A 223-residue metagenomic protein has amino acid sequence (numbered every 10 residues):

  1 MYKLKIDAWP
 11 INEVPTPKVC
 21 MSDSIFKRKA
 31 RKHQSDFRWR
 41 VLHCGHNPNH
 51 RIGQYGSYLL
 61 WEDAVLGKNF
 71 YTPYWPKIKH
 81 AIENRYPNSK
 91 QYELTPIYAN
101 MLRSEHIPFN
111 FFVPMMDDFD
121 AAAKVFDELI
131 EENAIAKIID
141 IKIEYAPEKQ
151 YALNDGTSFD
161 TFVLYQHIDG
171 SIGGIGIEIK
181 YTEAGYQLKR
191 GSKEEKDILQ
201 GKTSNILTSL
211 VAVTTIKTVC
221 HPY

Functional and structural regions predicted by a protein language model:
M1-Y151: Nuclease-adjacent, charged terminal/linker segments that flank catalytic cores
L102, H106, N110, L153-T157 (+2 more regions): Short, well-structured alpha-helical interface segments that form or flank functional binding sites
M116-D120, Q166, Y181, G185: Hydrophobic/aromatic-lined pockets within catalytic cores
V125-L129, E178-K180, K189-K196: "Short basic amphipathic alpha-helical interaction patches in structured regions
A146-Q150, I168, K180-A184: Short, solvent-exposed loop/turn segments at secondary-structure junctions
G156-Q166: Short acidic loop-to-beta-strand element that houses the catalytic metal-binding Asp/Glu of nuclease active sites
L164-G176: Active-site beta-strand-loop-beta-strand hairpin of nuclease catalytic cores that positions key catalytic residues
G185-Y223: Acidic, metal/cofactor-coordinating or nucleic-acid-engaging core segments within structured domains
